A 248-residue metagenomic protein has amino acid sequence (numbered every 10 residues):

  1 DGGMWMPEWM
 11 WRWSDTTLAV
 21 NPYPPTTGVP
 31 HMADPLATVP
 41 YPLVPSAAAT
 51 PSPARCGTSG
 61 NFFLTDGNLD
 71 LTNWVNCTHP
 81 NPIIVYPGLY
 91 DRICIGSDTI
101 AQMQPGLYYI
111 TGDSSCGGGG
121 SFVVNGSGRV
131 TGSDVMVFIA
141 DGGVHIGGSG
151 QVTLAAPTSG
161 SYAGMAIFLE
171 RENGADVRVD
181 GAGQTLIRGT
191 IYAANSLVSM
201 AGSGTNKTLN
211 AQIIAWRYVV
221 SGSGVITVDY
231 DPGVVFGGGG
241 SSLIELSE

Functional and structural regions predicted by a protein language model:
M4, M10-R12: Mobile, glycine-rich extracellular loop/lid and propeptide segments that shape or gate substrate/ligand access
S14-T16: Long, acidic low-complexity intrinsically disordered regions
P22-I84: Extended, small-residue-rich solenoid/repeat segments and analogous flexible loops that form exposed scaffolds
G60-V228: Long, polar low-complexity repeats
I226-E248: Protruding loop/beta-arch "assembly-hinge" segments enriched in small, turn-prone residues
